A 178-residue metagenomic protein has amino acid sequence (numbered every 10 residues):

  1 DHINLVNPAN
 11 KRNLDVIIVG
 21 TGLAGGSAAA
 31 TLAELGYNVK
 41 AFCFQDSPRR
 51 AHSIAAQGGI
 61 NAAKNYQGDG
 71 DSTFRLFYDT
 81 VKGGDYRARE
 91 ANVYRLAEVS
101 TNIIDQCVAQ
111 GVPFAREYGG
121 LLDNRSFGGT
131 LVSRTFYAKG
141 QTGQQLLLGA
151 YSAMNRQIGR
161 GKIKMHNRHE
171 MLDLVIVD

Functional and structural regions predicted by a protein language model:
D1-V16, E34: Extreme N-terminal leader/targeting segments of oxidoreductases
I3-L5, F44-D178: Conserved N-terminal/central alpha/beta ligand/cofactor-binding core
L14-A41: N-terminal Rossmann-like FAD-binding beta1-loop-alpha1 element of flavoenzymes
